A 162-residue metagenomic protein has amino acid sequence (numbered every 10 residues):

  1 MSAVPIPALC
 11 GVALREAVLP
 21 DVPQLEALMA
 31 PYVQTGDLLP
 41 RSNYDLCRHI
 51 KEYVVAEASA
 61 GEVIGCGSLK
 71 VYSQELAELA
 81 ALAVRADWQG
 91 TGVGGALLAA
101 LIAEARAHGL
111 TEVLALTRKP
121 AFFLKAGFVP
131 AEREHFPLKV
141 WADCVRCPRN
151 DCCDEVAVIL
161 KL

Functional and structural regions predicted by a protein language model:
V12-L25: A short beta-loop-alpha structural element at the N-terminal edge of CoA-dependent acyl/N-acetyltransferase catalytic
E16, A27-P40: Helix-loop element at the rim of GNAT/NAT acetyltransferase active sites that forms part of the acceptor-substrate
D21, E75, R118-K119: A generic "binding-loop/recognition-motif" signal
P40-E52, A58-S59, G65-L76, A80-A83: A conserved beta-strand-loop-helix scaffold within acyl/acetyltransferase catalytic domains
L82-Q89, R118-K119: A short, internal acetyl-CoA/4′-phosphopantetheine-binding micro-motif in the GNAT/acyltransferase core
G90-A103, A115: Conserved acetyl-CoA-binding loop-helix of GNAT-fold acetyltransferases
T111, T117-C144: Conserved active-site alpha-helix within GNAT-family acetyltransferase domains
F136-L162: C-terminal "cap" of GNAT-fold acetyltransferases
